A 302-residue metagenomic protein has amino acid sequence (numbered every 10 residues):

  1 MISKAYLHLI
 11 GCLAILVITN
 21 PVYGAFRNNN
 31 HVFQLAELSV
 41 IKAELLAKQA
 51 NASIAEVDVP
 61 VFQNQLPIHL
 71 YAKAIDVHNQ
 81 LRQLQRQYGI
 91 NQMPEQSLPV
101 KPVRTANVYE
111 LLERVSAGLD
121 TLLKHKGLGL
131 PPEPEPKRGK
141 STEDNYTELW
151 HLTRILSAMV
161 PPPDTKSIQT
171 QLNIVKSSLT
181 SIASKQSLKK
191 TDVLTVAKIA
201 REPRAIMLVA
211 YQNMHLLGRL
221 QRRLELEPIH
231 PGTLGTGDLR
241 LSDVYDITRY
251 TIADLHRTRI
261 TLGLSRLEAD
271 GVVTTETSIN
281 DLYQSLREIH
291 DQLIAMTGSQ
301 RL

Functional and structural regions predicted by a protein language model:
M1-I10: Bacterial N-terminal signal peptides that target proteins for export
I10-V17: Bacterial N-terminal signal peptides
N20-G24: Sec/Tat signal peptide C-region and signal peptidase I cleavage site
A25-L302: Mature extracytoplasmic or organellar-lumen-exposed domains after removal of signal/transit peptides
